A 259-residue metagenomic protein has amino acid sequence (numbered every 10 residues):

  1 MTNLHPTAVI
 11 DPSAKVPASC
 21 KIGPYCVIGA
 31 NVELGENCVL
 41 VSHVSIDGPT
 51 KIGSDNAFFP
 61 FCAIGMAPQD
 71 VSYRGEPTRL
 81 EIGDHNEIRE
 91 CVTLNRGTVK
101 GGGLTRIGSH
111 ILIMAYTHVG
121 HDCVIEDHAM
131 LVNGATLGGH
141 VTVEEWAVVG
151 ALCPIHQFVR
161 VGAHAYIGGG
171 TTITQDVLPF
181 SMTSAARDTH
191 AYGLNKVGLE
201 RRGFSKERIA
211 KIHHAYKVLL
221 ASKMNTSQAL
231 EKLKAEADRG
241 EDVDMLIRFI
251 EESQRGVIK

Functional and structural regions predicted by a protein language model:
M1-T7, P12-S13, A18-S19, D55 (+6 more regions): Terminal amphipathic alpha-helical/low-complexity segments used for targeting or macromolecular assembly
N3-T189: Structural signal for interior beta-strand "rungs" in well-ordered beta-sheet cores of soluble enzyme domains
